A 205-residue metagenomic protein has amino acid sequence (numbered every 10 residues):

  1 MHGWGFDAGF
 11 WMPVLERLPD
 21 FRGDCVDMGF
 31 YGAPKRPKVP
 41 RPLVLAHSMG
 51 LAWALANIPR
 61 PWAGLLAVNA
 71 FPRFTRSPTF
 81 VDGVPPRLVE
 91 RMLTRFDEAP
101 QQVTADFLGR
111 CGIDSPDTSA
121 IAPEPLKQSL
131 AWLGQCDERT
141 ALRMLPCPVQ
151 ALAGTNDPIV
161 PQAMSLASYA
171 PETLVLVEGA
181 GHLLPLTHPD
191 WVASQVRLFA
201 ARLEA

Functional and structural regions predicted by a protein language model:
M1-P34: Conserved HGGG/HGGXW glycine-rich cap/lid loop of the alpha/beta-hydrolase fold
M1-W4, H47, A153-G154, E178: The conserved beta1-alpha1 loop
L45-A54: Gly/Ala-rich beta-loop-alpha elbow adjacent to hydrolase catalytic centers
R60-R95, P123, Q128, W132-G134: Flexible "cap/lid" loop of the alpha/beta hydrolase fold
R95-A141: Conserved alpha/beta-hydrolase catalytic His-Asp/Glu region
L145, A151-A153, D157: Short beta-strand/loop motif that positions the catalytic acidic residue of the alpha/beta-hydrolase fold
P158-M164: Conserved alpha/beta-hydrolase "acid-adjacent" motif
A180-S194: Catalytic histidine-centered segment of alpha/beta-hydrolase-like enzymes
